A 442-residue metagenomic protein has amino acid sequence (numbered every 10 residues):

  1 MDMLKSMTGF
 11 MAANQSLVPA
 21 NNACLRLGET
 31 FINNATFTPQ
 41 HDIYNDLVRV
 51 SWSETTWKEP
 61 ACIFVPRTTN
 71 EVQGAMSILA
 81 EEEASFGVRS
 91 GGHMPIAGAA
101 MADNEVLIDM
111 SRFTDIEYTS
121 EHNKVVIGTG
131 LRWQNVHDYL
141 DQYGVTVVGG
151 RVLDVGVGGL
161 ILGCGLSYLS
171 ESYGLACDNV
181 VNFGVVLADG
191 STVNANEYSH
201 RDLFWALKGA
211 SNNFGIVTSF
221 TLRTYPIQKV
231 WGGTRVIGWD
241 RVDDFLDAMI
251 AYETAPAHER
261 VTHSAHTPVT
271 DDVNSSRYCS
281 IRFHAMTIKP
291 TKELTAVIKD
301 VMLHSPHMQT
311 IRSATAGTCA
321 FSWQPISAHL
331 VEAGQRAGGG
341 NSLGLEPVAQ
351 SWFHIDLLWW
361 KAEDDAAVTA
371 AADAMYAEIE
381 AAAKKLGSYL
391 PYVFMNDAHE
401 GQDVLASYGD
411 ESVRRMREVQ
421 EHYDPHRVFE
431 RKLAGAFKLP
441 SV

Functional and structural regions predicted by a protein language model:
M1-V442: Soluble FAD-dependent oxygen oxidases
